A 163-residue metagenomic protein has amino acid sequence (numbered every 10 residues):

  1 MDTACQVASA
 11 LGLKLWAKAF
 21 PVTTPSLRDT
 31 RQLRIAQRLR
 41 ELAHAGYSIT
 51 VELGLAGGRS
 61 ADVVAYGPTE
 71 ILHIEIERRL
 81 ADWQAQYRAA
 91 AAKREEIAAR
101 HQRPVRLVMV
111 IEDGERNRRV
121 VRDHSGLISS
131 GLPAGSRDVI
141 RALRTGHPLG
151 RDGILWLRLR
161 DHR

Functional and structural regions predicted by a protein language model:
D2, R34, R88-A92: A general alpha-helical scaffold signature found inside nucleotide-binding enzyme cores
T3-L11, W16: Hydrophobic micro-packing sites on short alpha-helices
S9, A19-G57, Y66-P68, H162: Acidic-basic catalytic patches of nuclease active cores, encompassing PD-(D/E)XK and other metal-cofactor nuclease
A61-A85, A89-E95: Conserved catalytic cores of phosphodiester-cleaving nucleases, focusing on short active-site segments
H73, L107-M109, W156: Structural beta-sheet core signal
E96-I128: Nucleic-acid nuclease catalytic cores
S125-R163: Amphipathic alpha-helical interface segments
